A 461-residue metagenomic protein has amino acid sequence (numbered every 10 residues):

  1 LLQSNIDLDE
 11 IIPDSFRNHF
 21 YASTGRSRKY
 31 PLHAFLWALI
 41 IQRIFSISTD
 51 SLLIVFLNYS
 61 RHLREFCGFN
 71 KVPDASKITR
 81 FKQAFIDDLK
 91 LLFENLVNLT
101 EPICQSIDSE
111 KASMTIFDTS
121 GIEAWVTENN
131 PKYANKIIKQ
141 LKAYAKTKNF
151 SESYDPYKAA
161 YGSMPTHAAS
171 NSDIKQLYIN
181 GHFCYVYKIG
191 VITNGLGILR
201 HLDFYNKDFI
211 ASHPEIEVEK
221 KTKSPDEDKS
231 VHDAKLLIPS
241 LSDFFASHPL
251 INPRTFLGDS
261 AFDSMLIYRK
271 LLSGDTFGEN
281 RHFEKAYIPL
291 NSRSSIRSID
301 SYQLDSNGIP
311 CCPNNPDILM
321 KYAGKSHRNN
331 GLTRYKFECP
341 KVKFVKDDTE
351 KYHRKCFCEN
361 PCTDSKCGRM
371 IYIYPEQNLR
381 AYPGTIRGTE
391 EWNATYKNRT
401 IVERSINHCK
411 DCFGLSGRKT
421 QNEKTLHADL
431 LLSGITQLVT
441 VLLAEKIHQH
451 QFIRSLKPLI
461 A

Functional and structural regions predicted by a protein language model:
L1-F16, I447-A461: Charged, often Cys/His-bearing segments associated with DNA-binding zinc-finger transcription factors
L2-F45: Basic, short loop/linker segments at the boundary and entry of helix-turn-helix/winged-helix-like folds
I6, L57-N58, D300-E338, P375-E423: Short amphipathic alpha-helical "interface-anchor" segments enriched in bulky aromatics
D50-C67, E101: DNA-recognition alpha helix
C67-I86: Major-groove recognition helix of helix-turn-helix-like DNA-binding domains
A84-F256, S260, M265-N280: Polybasic low-complexity intrinsically disordered regions
E227-D228, D233-D347, I386: An internal, acidic/charged active-site-proximal segment that coordinates divalent cations and/or engages
A394-A461: Basic, amphipathic alpha-helical segments enriched in Lys/Arg and hydrophobic/aromatic residues
